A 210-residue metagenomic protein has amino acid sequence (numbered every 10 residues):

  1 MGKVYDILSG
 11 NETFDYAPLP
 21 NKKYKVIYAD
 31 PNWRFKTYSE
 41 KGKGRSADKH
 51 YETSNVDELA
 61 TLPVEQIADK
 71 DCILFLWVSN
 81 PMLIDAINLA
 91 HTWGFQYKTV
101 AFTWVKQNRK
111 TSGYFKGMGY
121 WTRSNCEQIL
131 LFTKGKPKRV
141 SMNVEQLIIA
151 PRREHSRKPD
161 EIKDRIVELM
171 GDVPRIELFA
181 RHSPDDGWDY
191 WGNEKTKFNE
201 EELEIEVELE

Functional and structural regions predicted by a protein language model:
M1-E210: Class I S-adenosyl-L-methionine-dependent methyltransferase catalytic core
